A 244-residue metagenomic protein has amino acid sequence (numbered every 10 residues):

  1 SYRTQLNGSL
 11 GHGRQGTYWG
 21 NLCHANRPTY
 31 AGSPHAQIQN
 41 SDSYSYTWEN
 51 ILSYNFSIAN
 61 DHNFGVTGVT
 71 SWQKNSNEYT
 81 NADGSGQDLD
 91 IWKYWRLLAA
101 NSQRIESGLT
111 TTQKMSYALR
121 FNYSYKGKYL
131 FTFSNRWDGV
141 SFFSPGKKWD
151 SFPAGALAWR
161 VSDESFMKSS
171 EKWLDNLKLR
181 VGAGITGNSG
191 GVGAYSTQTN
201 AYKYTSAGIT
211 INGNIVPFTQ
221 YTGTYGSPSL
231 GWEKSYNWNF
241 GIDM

Functional and structural regions predicted by a protein language model:
S1-W19, A31-M244: Extracellular/periplasmic, surface-exposed regions of secreted and cell-surface proteins
C23-H24: Low-complexity basic/metal-binding stretches
